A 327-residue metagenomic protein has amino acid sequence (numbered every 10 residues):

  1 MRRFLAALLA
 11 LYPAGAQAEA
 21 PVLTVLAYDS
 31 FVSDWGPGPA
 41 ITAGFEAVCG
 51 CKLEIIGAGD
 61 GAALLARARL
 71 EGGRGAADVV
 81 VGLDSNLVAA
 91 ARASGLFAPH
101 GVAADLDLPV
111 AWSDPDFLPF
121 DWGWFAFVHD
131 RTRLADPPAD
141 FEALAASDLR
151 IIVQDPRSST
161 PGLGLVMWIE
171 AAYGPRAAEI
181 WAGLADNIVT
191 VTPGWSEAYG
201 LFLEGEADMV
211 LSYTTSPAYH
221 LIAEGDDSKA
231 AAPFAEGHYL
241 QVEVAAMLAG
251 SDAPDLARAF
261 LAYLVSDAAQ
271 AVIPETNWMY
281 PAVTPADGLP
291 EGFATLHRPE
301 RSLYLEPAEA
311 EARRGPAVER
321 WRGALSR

Functional and structural regions predicted by a protein language model:
A20-G38, G59-A63, G75-A207: Extracytoplasmic ligand-binding site segments that recognize negatively charged/polar headgroups
P39-I55: Short alpha-helix C-terminal cap/hinge motif
N86-A90, L203, A207-S228, N277: A ligand-binding cleft/hinge motif common to bilobed small-molecule-binding domains
A98-A104, D116-P119, E142, M209 (+2 more regions): Short beta-strand->loop
P109-V110, G123, W181-A185, V191-T192 (+2 more regions): Periplasmic-binding protein-like
A126-R133, E170, Q241-A253, V272-E275: A bilobed periplasmic-binding-protein/Venus flytrap-type ligand-binding module shared by bacterial periplasmic
L248-Y304: Mature extracytoplasmic/periplasmic domains
P290-R327: Extracellular/periplasmic bilobal clamshell ligand-binding domains
